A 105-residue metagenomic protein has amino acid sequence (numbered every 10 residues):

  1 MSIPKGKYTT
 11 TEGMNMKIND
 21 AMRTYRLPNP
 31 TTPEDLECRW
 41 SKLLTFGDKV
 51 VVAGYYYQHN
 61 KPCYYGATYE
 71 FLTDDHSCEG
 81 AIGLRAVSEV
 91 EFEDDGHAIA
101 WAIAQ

Functional and structural regions predicted by a protein language model:
S2-D48: Negatively charged, low-complexity tracts enriched in Asp/Glu with abundant Ser/Thr
T11-E12, E79, A100: Intrinsic structural disorder/low-complexity segments
E34-R39, L43-H97: Acidic, low-complexity, intrinsically disordered interaction modules
